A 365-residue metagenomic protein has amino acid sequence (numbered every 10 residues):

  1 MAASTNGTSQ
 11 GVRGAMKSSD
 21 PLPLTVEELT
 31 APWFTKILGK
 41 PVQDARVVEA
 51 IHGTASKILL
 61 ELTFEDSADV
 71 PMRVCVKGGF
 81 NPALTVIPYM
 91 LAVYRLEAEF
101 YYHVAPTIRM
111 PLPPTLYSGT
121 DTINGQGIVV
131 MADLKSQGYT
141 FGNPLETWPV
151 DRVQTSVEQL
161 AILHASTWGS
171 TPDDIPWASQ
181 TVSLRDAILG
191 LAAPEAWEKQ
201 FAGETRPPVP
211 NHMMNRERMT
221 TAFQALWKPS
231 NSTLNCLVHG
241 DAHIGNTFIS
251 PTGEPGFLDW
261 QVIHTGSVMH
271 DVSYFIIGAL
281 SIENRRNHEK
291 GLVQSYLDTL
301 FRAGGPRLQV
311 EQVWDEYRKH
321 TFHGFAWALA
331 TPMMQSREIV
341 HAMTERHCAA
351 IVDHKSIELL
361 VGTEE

Functional and structural regions predicted by a protein language model:
A2-R46: Juxta-kinase regulatory segment immediately upstream of eukaryotic protein kinase catalytic domains
A2-T8, A15, Y139-H239, P251 (+1 more regions): ATP-dependent phospho-/nucleotidyl transfer catalytic cores
V48-G190, V268: Conserved ATP-binding subdomain of kinase catalytic cores across diverse folds
I51-F64, C75, T220-V268: Active-site acidic catalytic loop and adjacent metal/ATP-binding pocket of ATP-dependent phosphoryl transfer enzymes
E99, H103, V262-T265, M269-G305 (+1 more regions): Active-site activation/catalytic loop segments of kinase-like enzymes and analogous catalytic loops in related
K135-G138, G142-T147, L226-S230, A242-H243 (+3 more regions): Flavin-dependent oxidoreductase catalytic core characteristic of acyl-CoA dehydrogenase/oxidase-like enzymes
F141-P149, F257-D259, I276-L280: Short helix/strand-bridging catalytic loops that position acidic/His residues to coordinate divalent metals and engage
D151, T155-E158, L237, A242 (+5 more regions): Generic recognition of stable, solvent-exposed alpha-helical segments in well-folded globular domains
